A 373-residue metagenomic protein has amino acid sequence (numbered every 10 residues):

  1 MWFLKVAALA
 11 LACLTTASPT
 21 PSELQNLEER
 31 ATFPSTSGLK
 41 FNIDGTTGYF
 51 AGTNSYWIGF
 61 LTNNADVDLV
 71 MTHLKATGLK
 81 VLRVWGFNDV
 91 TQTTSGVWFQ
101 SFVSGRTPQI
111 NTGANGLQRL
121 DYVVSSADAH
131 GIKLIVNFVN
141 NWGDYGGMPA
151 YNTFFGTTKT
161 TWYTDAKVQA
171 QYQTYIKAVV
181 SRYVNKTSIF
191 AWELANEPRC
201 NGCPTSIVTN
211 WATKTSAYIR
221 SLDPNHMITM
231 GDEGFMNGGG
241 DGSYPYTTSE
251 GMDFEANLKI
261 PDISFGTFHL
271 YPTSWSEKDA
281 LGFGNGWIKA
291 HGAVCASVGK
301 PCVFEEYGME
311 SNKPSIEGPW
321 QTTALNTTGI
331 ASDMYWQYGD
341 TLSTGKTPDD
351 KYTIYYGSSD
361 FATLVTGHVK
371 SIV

Functional and structural regions predicted by a protein language model:
M1-Q25: Fungal secretory targeting signals
E29-P301, Y307, S311-Y356, D360-H368: Active-site mouth of glycoside hydrolases
S371-V373: Carbohydrate-binding surfaces of carbohydrate-active enzymes
